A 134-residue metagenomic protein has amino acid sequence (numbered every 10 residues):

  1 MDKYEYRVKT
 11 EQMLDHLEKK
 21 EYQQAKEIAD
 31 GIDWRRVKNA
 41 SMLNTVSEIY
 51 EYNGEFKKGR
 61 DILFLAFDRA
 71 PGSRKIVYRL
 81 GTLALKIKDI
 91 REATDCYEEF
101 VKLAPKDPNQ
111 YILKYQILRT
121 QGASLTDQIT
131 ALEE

Functional and structural regions predicted by a protein language model:
E5-R35, T45-Y52: Alpha-helical segment of the N-proximal tetratricopeptide repeat
R7, S41, K75, N109-I112: Start-of-helix register in tetratricopeptide repeats
E18-K19, Y52, K86-I87, T120-Q121: Register position in tetratricopeptide repeats
Y22, F56, I90, S124-L125: TPR-repeat structural position
G31-W34, F64-D68, V101-K102, E134: Conserved structural position within tetratricopeptide repeats
T45, R79, L113-Q116: Canonical tetratricopeptide repeat
